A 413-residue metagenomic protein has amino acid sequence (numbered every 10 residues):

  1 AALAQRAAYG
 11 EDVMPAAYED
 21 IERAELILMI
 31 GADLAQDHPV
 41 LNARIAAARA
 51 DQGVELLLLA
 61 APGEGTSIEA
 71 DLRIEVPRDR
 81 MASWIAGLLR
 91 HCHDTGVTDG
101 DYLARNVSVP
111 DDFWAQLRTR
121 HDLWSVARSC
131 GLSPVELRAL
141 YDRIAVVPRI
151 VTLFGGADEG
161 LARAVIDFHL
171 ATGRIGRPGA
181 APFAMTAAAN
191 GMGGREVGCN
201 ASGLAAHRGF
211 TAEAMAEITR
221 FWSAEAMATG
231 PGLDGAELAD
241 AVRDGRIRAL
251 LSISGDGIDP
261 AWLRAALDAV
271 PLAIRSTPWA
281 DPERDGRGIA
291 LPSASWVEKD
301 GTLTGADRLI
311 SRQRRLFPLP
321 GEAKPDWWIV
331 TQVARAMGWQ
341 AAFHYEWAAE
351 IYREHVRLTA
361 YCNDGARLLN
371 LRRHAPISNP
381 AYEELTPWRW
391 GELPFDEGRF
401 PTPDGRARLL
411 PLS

Functional and structural regions predicted by a protein language model:
A1-D396, G405: Cofactor-pocket helix-loop regions in the catalytic cores of large enzyme subunits
R399-S413: Segments forming glycine/polar-rich beta-alpha architectures that bind adenosine-containing cofactors
